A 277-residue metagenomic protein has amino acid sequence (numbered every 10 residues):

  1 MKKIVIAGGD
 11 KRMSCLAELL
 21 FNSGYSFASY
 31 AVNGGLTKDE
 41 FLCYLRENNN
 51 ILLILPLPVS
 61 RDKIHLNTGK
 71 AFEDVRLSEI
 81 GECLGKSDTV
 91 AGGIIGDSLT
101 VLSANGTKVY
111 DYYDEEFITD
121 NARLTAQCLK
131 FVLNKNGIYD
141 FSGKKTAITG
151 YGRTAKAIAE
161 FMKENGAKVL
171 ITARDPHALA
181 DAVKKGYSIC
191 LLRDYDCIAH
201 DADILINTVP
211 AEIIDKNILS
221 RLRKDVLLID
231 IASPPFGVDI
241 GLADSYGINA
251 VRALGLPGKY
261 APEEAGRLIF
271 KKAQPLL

Functional and structural regions predicted by a protein language model:
M1-K3, S87, S142-K145, D225: Phosphate-coordination loops involved in phosphoryl transfer and adenosine-cofactor binding
V5-C15, L20, S142-M162: Glycine-rich adenosine-cofactor-binding loop
D10, A31-N33, G96, R174-D175 (+1 more regions): Residues in the short beta-alpha loop(s) of Rossmann-like NAD(P)-binding domains
G24-T37, N165-K185: NAD(P)-binding Rossmann-fold cofactor-contacting core
A28-E47, L191: A short, well-structured beta->alpha microelement
I54-S142, K259, K272: Glycine/serine-rich phosphate-binding loop and adjoining beta1-alpha1 elements at the start of nucleotide-handling
D62, R76-S87, K185-G258: Rossmann-like adenosine-cofactor binding region
I94-Y110, I231-L276: Rossmann-fold NAD(P)-binding glycine/threonine-rich loop
